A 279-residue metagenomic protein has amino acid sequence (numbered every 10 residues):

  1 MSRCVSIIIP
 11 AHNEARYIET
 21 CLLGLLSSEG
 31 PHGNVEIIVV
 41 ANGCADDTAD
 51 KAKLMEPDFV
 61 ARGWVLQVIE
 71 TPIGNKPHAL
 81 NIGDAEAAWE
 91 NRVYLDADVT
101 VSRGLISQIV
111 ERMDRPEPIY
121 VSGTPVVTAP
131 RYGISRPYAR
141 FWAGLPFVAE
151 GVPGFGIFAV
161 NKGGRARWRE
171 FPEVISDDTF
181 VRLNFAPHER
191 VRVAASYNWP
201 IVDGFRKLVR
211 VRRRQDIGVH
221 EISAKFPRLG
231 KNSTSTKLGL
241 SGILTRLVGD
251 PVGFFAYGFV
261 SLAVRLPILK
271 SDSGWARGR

Functional and structural regions predicted by a protein language model:
R3-S6, E36, F180: Cell-envelope/extracellular polymer assembly enzymes that use nucleotide-activated donors
R16-E19, D46-M55, G104: Acidic helix N-cap motif at the loop->helix transition within catalytic regions of sugar-transfer enzymes
L23-N34: Short, acidic, metal-binding catalytic loop of nucleotide-sugar glycosyltransferases
G24, A41-K51, I73: A conserved acidic beta->alpha catalytic loop
E70-A87: Glycine-rich, basic loop-to-helix element that forms the pyrophosphate-binding segment of sugar-nucleotide handling
R92: Short aromatic/hydrophobic "clamp" motif used to bind/position activated sugar donors
R103-I134: Conserved donor NDP-sugar-binding/catalytic core segment of glycosyltransferases
I201-V202, R210-R279: Terminal low-complexity segments of carbohydrate-biosynthetic enzymes
